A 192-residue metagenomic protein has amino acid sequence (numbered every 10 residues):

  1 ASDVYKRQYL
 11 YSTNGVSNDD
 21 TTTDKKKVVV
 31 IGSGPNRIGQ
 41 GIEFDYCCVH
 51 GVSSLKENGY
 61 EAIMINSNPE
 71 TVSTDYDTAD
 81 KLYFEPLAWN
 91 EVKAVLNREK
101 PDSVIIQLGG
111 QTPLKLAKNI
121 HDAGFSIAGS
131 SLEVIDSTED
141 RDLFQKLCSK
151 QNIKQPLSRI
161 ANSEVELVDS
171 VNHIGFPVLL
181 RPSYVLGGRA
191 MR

Functional and structural regions predicted by a protein language model:
A1-Y5: Short, small-residue-biased leader/transition segments that mark boundaries at the very start of proteins
R7-L10, N14-G51, K56-E61: C-terminal accessory/binding modules appended to enzymatic or scaffolding proteins
D19-V28, L96-K100, V171-I174: Glycine-rich phosphate/diphosphate-binding loops that line cofactor/substrate pockets in enzymes
I38-F44, V52-E61, I65-A79, P101-E139 (+1 more regions): A short, GP-enriched loop/loop-strand-helix hinge that lies immediately N-terminal to, or at the N-terminal rim
D75-E85, W89: Structural recognition of alpha->loop->beta junctions
A88-R98: A structured beta-alpha segment of the ubiquitous adenosine-cofactor-binding alpha/beta core
N97, I135, E139-R192: Active-site nucleotide/adenylate-binding loops and adjacent lid/helix of ATP-dependent enzymes
